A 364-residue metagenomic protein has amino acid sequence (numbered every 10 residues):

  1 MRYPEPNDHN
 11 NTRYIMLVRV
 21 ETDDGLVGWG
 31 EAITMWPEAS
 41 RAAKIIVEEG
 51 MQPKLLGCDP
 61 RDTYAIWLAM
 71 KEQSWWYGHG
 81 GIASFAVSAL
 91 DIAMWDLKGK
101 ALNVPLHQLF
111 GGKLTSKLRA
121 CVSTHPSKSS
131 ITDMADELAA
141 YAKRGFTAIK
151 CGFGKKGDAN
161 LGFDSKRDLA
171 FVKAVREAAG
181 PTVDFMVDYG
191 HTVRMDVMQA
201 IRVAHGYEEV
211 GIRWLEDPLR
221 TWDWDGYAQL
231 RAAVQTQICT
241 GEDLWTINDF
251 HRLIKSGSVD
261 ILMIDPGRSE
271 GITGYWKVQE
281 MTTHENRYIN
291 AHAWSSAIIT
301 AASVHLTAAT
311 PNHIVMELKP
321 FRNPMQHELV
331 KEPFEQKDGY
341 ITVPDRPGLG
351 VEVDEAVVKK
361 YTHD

Functional and structural regions predicted by a protein language model:
M1-W36, N323-H327: Structured beta-strand/loop patches that form or line metal/cofactor-binding pockets in enzymes
E21-A101: Metal- or metallocofactor-binding catalytic centers and their adjacent structured scaffolds across diverse enzyme
G25, M51, L90, N103 (+7 more regions): Conserved, mostly hydrophobic/aromatic
G30, A120-V122, T147-C151, F185-Y189 (+5 more regions): Hydrophobic faces of well-ordered beta-strands that scaffold small-molecule active sites in alpha/beta enzyme cores
D91-S127: Glycine-rich, aromatic-flanked loop segments that form ligand/cofactor-binding clefts across common enzyme folds
K117, C121-V234: Metal-dependent enolase-superfamily TIM-barrel catalytic cores that perform enediolate-based chemistry
H205, G211, W222-Y340: Shared catalytic-loop signature of beta/alpha-barrel
V330-D364: C-terminal extensions of enzymes
